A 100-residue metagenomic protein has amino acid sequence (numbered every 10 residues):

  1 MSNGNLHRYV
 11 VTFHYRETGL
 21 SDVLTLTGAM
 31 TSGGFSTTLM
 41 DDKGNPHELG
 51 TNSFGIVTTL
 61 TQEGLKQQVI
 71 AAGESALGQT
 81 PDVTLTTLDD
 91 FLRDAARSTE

Functional and structural regions predicted by a protein language model:
N3-H7, P46-E48: Short, flexible turn/loop "capping" segments at secondary-structure junctions
N5-Y15: Short glycine-/aliphatic-rich beta-strand segments at the starts of folded cytosolic domains
E17-L20: Extended, low-complexity, turn-rich repeat/linker tracts enriched in Gly/Pro/Ser/Thr and Asp/Glu that occur
V23-D42: Short, flexible N-terminal segments of the mature chain
S36-G78: Short, intrinsically disordered low-complexity segments
P81-L85: Generic structural signal for residues in well-ordered beta-strands
D89: P-loop/Walker A nucleotide phosphate-binding surfaces of NTP-dependent enzymes
L92-E100: Short, low-order "capping/linker" segments at domain edges
